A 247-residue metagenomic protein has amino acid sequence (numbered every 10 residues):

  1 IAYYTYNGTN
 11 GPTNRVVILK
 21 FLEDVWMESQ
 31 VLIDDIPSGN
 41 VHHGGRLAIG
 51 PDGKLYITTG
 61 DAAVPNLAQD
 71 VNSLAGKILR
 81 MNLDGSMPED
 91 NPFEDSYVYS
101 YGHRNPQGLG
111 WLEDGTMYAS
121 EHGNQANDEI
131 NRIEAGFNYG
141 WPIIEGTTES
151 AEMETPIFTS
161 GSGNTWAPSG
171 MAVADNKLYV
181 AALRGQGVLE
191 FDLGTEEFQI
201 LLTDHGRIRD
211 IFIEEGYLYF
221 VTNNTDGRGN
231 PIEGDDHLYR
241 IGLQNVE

Functional and structural regions predicted by a protein language model:
I1-V64, G115-H122, T165-F198, E215-V246: Acidic, Gly/Ser/Thr-rich repeat motifs that build Ca2+-stabilized beta-propeller blades
L19-S38, L74-N105, I143-N164, L193-D204: Blade-edge beta-strand/turn elements of extracellular beta-propeller and related beta-sheet repeat scaffolds
R46, N105-G108, G170, D210: Conserved beta-strand position repeated once per blade in WD40 beta-propeller domains
G53, G76, D128, Y139 (+2 more regions): Glycine-centered loop/turn positions within well-structured domains that cap or flank conserved ligand/cofactor-binding
G76-L79, N131-E149, H237, I241 (+1 more regions): Predominantly five- to eight-bladed beta-propeller fold
V98-N127: Repeat-solenoid scaffold signature
G108, M117-Y118, D128-E129, T155-A172: C-terminal amphipathic alpha-helical segment
Y118-S120, Q125-N131, N138-P142, T148-E152 (+1 more regions): Short acidic/glycine-rich loop or secondary-structure boundary segments that cap or lie
